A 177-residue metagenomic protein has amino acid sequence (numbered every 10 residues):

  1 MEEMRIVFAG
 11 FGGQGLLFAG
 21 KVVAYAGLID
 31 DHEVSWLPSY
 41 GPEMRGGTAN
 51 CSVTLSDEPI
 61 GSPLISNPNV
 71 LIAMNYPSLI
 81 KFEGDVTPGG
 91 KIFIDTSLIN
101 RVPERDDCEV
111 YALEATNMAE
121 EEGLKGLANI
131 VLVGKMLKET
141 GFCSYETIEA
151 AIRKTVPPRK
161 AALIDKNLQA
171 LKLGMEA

Functional and structural regions predicted by a protein language model:
M1-A177: Active-site cofactor/cluster-binding pocket
